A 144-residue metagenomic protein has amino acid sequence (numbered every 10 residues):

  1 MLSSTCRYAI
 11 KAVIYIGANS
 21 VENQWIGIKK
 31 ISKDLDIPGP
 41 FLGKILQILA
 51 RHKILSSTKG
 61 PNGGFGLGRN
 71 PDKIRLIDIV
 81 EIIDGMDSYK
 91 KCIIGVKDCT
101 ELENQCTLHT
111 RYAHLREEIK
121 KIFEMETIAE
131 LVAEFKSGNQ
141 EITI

Functional and structural regions predicted by a protein language model:
S4, I10, I14-I37: N-terminal helix-turn-helix DNA-binding core of bacterial DNA-binding proteins
K33, A50-R51: Alpha-helical residues within the helix-turn-helix
P40: Key DNA-contact positions within bacterial/archaeal DNA-binding proteins
L46-Q47: Short, hydrophobic-biased segments on the C-terminal half of alpha helices that form "recognition helices"
H52-L67: Beta-hairpin "wing" of winged helix-turn-helix
P71-V96, L108, H114-R116: Conserved segment of winged-helix/HTH DNA-binding domains
I93-I144: C-terminal regulatory/oligomerization modules of transcriptional regulators
